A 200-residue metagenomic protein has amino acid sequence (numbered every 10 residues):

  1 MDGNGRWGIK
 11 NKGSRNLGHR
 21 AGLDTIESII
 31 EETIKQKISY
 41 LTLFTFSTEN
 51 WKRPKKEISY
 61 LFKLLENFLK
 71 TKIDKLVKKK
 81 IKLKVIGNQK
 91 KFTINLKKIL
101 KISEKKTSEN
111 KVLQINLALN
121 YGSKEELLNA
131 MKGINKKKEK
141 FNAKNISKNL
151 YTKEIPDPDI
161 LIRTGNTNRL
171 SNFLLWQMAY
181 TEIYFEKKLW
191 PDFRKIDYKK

Functional and structural regions predicted by a protein language model:
M1-K200: Flexible, compositionally biased loop and terminal segments
